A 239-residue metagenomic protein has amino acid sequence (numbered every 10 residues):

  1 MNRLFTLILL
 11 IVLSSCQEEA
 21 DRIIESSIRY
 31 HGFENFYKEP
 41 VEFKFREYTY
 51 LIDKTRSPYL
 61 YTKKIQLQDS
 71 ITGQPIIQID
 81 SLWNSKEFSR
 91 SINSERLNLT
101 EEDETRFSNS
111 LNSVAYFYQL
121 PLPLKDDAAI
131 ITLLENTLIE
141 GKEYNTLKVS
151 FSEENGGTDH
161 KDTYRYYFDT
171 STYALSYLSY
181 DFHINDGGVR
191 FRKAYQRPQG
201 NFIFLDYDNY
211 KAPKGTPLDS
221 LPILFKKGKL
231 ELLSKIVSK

Functional and structural regions predicted by a protein language model:
L4-S14: Sec-dependent N-terminal signal peptides
C16-T49, T55: N-terminal leader/targeting segments and the immediate start of mature chains
E18-R22, S89-H160, F182: Flexible, processing/modification-adjacent segments and terminal tails in exported/periplasmic/extracellular proteins
E39-F43, Y61-I65, F88, D162: One face of beta-strands
R46-I76: N-terminal, post-signal-peptide region of Sec/Tat-exported proteins
I65-L99: Mid-chain, structured segments of secreted extracytoplasmic proteins
Y144-S238: Gly/Pro-enriched, hydrophobic low-complexity segments that function as extracytoplasmic propeptides/linkers
